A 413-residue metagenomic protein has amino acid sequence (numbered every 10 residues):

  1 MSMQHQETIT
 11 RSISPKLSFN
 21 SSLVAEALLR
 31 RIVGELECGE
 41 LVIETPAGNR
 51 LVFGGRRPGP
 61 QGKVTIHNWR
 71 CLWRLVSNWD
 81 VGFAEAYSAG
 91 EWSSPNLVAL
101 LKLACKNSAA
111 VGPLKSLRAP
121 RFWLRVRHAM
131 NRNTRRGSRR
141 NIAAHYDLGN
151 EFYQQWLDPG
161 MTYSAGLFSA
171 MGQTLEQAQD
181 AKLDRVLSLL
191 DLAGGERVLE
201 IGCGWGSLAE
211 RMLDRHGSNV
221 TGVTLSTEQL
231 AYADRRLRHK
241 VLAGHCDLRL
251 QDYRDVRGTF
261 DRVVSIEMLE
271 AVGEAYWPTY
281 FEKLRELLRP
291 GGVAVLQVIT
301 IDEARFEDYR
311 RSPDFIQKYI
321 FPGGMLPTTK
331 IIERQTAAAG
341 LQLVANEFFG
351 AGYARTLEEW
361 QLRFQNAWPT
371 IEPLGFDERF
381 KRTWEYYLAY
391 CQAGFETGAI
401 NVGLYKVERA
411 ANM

Functional and structural regions predicted by a protein language model:
M1-Q179, R185: Feature captures hydrophobic
G194-G202: Conserved class I S-adenosyl-L-methionine
W205-H216: Conserved SAM-binding loop of SAM-dependent methyltransferases across substrates and taxa, primarily the Class I
A233-D234: Conserved SAM-binding loop
R254-V263: A short acidic, Gly/Pro-enriched loop at the edge of an enzyme's catalytic core that lines a small-molecule cofactor
P278-P290: A short glycine-rich, Lys/Arg-flanked "PGG" loop and its adjoining helix->strand segment in the class I
G291-I299: Conserved beta-strand signature within the Rossmann-like core of class I S-adenosyl-L-methionine
I299-M413: Substrate-binding/catalytic lobe of Class I Rossmann-like enzymes that use SAM or dcSAM, i.e., the mid-to-C-terminal
